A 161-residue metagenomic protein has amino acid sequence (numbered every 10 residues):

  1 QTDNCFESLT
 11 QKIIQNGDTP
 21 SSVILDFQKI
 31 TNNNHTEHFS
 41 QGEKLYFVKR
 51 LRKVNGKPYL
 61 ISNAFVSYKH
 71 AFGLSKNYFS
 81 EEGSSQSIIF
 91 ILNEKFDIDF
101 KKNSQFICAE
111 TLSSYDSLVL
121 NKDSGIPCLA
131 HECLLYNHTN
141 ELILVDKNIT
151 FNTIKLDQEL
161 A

Functional and structural regions predicted by a protein language model:
Q1-G42, L74-G83, S87-K101, D157-A161: HTH-adjacent hinge/linker in prokaryotic transcriptional regulators
N4, Q11, Q15, R50 (+7 more regions): Residue-level signal for the start and early helices of compact helical domains
I24, L45-F47, I61, C128-A130 (+1 more regions): Broad gene-expression machinery/nucleic-acid interaction feature
F27-I30, L51, L134: Residue-level recognition of beta-strand microenvironments
H35-G73, E81-E82: Conserved amphipathic alpha-helical segments that form helical-bundle/coiled-coil interaction surfaces
Q41, Q86-A161: C-terminal regulatory/effector modules of DNA-binding transcriptional regulators
